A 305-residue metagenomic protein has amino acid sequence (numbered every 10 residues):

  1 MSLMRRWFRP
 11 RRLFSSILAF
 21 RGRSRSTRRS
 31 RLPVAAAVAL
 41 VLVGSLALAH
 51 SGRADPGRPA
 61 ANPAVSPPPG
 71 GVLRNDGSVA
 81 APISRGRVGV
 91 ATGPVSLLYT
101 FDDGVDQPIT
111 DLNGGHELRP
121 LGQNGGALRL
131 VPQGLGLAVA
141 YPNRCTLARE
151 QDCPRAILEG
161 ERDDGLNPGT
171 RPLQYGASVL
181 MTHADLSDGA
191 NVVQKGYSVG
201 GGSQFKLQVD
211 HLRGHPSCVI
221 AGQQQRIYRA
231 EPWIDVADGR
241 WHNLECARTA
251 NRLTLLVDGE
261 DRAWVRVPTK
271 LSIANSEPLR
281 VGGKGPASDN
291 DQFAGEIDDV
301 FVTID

Functional and structural regions predicted by a protein language model:
G44-V72: C-terminal region of N-terminal signal peptides and the immediate post-cleavage residues of exported proteins
G71-S84, T100-P132, L147-Q151, L256: Short, tryptophan-glycine- and acidic/Ser/Thr-enriched carbohydrate-recognition patches
P82-V90, Y141-L173, G196, R229-D235: Short surface loop/edge beta-strand patches of beta-sandwich-type extracellular domains that form ligand-contact sites
S96-G104, Q174-H183, N290-D305: Extracellular, beta-strand-rich glycan-interacting domains
V193-V219: Glycan-recognition/cleft segments
C218-N243: Short, aromatic/His-centered strand-loop micro-motif at the edge of beta-sheets
R240-T254: Localized edge beta-strand/strand-to-loop motifs within extracellular or lumenal beta-rich domains
V265-E296: Flexible glycan-contacting loops in extracellular carbohydrate-active proteins
